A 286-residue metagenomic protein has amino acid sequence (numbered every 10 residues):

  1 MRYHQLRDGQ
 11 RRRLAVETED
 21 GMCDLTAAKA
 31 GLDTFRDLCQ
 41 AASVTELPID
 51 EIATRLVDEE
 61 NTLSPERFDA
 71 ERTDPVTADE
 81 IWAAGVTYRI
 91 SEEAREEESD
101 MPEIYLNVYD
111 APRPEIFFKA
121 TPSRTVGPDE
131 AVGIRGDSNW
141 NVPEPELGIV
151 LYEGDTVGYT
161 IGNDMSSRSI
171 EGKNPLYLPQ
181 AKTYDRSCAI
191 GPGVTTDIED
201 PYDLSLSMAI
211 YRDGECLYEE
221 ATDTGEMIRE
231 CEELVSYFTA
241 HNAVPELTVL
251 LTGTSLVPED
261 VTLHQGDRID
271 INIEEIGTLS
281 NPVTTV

Functional and structural regions predicted by a protein language model:
M1-I81, E233, P282-T285: Generic N-terminal segment detector
Y3, R12-R13, E146, S205-S207 (+1 more regions): Short, acidic/polar N-cap/turn motifs at the starts of alpha helices
R7-Q10, E17-G21, L151-D155, Y211-E215 (+1 more regions): Short acidic-glycine loop/turn motifs at beta-strand connectors
M22-C23, Y88, L217: Short, isolated positions in well-ordered beta-strands
K29, N163, D223-T224: A generic structural motif
E51-E199, L206-Y211: Active-site microenvironments in enzyme catalytic cores
R168-V286: Catalytic-pocket segment enriched in acidic/His residues
